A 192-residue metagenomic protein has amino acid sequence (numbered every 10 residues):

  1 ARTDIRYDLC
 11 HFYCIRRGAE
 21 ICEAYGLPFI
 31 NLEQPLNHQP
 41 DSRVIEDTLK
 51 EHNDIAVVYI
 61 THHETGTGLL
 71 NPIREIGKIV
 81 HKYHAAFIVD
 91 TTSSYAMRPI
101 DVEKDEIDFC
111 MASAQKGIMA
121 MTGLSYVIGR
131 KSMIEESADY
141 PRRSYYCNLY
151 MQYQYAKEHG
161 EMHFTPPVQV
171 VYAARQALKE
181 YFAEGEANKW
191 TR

Functional and structural regions predicted by a protein language model:
R2-D54: PLP-dependent aminotransferase-like
L9, E33, Y59-T61, D90 (+2 more regions): Short beta-strand segments
R16-R17, H38-S42, T65-L70, Y95-P99 (+3 more regions): Short, well-ordered, mixed-charge alpha-helical segments that flank or form enzyme active sites
P40-A96, F109: Active-site phosphate-binding strand-loop segment of PLP-dependent enzymes
E103-Q115: Conserved active-site segment immediately N-terminal to the catalytic lysine that forms the internal aldimine
Q115-R192: Active-site C-terminal subdomain of aminotransferase-like
